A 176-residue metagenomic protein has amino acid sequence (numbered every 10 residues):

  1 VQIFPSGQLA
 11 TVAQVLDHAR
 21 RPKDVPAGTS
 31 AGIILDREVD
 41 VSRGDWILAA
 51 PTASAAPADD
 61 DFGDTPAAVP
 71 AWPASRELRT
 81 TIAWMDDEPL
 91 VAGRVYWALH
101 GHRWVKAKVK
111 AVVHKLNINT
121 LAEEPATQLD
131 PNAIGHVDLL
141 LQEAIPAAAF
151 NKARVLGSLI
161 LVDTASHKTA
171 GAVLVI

Functional and structural regions predicted by a protein language model:
V1-I176: C-terminal effector/interaction modules appended to NTPase cores
